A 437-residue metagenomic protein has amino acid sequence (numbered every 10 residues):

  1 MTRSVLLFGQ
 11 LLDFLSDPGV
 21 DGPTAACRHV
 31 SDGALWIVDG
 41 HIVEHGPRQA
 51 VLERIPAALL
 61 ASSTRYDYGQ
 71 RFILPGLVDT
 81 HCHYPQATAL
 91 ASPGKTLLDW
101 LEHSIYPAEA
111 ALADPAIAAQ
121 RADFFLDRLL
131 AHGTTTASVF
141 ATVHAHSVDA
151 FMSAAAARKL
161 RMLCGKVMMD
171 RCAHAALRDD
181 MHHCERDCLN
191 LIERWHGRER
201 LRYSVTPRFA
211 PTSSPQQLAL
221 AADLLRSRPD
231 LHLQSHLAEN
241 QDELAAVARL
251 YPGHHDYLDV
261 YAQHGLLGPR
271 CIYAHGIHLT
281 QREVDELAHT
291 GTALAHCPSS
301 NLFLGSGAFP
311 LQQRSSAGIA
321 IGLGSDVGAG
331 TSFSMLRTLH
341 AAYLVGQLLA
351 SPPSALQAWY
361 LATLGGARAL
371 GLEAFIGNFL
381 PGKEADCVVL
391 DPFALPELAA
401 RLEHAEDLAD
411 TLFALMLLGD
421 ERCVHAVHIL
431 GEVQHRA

Functional and structural regions predicted by a protein language model:
M1-L59, R71: N-terminal metal-binding scaffold of metallo-dependent hydrolase/deaminase domains
T2-L7, R54-W100, D123, L130-A131: Replace "His-x-His-based motif
D21-P23, E384-A437: C-terminal cap of metal-dependent C-N hydrolases
L35, G40, Q70, H81 (+14 more regions): Divalent metal-coordination and catalytic microenvironments
T88-A118, K166, R171-M181, N240-R270 (+2 more regions): Active-site gating loops and adjacent loop-to-helix segments of metal-dependent hydrolytic enzymes
L90-L160, C184-G197: Alpha-helical scaffold segments that flank or form the walls of functional sites
H146-G276: Metal-coordinating catalytic core of metallo-dependent amide/deamination hydrolases
Q263-L267, P310-A399: His/Asp/Glu-enriched, well-ordered alpha-helical/loop segment that forms or immediately abuts the divalent-metal
